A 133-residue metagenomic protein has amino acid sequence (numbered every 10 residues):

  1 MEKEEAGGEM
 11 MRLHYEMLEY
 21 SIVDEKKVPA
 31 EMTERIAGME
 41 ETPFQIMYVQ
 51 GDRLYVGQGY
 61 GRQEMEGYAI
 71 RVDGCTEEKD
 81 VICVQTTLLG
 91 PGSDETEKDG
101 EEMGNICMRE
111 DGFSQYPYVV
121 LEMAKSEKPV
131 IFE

Functional and structural regions predicted by a protein language model:
M1-E133: Exposed, flexible binding/inhibitory loops of compact, secreted disulfide-stabilized domains
